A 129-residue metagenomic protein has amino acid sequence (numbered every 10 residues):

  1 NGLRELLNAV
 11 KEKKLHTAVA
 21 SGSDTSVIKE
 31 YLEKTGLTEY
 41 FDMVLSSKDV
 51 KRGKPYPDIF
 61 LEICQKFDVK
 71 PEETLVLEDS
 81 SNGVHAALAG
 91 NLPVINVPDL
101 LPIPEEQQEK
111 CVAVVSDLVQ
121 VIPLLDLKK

Functional and structural regions predicted by a protein language model:
N1-V19, T25, K29: Short, acidic loop-to-helix structural element flanking the phosphoryl-transfer center in phosphate-processing enzymes
N8, T25, K29-K129: Asp-based, Mg2+/Mn2+-dependent phosphohydrolase catalytic module
